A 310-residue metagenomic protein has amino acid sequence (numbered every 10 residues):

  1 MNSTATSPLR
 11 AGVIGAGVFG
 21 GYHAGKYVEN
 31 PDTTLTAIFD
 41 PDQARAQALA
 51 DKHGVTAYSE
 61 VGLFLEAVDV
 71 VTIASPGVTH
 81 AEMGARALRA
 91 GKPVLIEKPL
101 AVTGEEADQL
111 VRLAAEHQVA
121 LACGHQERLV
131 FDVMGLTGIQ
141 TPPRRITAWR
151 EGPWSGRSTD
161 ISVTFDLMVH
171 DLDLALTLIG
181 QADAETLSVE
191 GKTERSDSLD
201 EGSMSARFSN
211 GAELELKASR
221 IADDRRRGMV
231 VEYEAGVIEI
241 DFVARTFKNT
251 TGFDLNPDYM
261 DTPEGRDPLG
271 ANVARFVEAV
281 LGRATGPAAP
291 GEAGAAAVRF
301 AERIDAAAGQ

Functional and structural regions predicted by a protein language model:
M1-H53: N-terminal Rossmann-like dinucleotide-binding module
M1-T4, L63, V70-I73, S209 (+1 more regions): C-terminal helix-rich "cap/oligomerization" subdomain common to oxidoreductases
H23, D42, H53-V111: Beta-loop-alpha module in the N-terminal Rossmann-like domain of NAD(P)-dependent dehydrogenases, especially those
S59, I96, L121-C123, I240: Hydrophobic residues in well-ordered beta-strands that form the structural core
A101-S158: A contiguous active-site-proximal alpha/beta segment in oxidoreductase catalytic domains
S155-D224, E292: Rossmann-like dinucleotide-binding domain that binds NAD(P)(H)
E194-R195, N210-N272: NAD(P)-dinucleotide binding in Rossmann-like oxidoreductases
